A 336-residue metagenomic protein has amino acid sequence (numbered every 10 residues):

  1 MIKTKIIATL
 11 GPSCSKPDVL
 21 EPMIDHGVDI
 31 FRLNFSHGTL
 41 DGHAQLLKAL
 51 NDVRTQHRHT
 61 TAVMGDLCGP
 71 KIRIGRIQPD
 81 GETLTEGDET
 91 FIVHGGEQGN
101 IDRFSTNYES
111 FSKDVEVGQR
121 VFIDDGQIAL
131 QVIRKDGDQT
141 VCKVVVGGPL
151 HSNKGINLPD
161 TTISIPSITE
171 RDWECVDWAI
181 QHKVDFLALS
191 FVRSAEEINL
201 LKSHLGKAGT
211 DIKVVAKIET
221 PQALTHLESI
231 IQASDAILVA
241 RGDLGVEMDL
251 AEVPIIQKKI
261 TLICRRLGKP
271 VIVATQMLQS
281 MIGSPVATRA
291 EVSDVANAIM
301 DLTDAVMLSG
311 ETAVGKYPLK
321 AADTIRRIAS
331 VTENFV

Functional and structural regions predicted by a protein language model:
M1-V336: Non-catalytic helical/linker scaffolds that mediate oligomerization, partner binding, and domain coupling around large
